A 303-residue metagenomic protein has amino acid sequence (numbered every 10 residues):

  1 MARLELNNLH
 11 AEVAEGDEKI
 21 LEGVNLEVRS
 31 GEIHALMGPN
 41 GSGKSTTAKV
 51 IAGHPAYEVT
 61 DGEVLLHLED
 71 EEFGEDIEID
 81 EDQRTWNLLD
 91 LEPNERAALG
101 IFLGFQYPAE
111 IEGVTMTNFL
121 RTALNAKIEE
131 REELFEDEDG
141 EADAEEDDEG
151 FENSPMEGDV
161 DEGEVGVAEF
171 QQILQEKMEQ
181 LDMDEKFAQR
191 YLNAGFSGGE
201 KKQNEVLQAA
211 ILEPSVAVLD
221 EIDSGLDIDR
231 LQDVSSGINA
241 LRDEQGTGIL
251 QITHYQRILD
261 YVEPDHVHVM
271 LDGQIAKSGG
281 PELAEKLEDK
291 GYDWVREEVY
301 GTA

Functional and structural regions predicted by a protein language model:
L4-L6, I20-G23: Conserved structural motif at the start of ABC-family nucleotide-binding domains
M37-P39: The feature captures the beta-strand-to-loop junction immediately N-terminal to the Walker
A52: Helix-to-loop junction immediately C-terminal to a conserved catalytic motif
E63-R96, N193: ABC ATPase NBD Q-loop/coupling interface
N94, L99, F105-E213: ABC-family P-loop ATPase nucleotide-binding domains
E221-I222, D229: Walker B catalytic motif
M270, Q274-E297: Conserved beta-strand-loop-alpha-helix hinge in the C-terminal portion of ABC ATPase nucleotide-binding domains
